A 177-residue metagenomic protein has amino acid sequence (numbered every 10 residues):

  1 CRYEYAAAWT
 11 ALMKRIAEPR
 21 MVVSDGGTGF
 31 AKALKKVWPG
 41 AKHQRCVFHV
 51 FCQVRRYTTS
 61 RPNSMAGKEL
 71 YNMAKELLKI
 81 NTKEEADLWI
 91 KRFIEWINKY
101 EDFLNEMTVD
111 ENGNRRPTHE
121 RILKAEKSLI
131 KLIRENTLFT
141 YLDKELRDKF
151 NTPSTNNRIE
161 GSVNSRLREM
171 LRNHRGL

Functional and structural regions predicted by a protein language model:
C1-S24, T28, K32-G40, E135 (+1 more regions): RNase H-like nuclease fold core
R2-Y5, C46, T82, R175-L177: General structural signal for secondary-structure boundaries
A6-A11, A17, A31-A33, A41 (+5 more regions): A sequence-composition feature that detects small, non-aromatic residues
A7-W9, M13, R61, K75 (+2 more regions): Generic alpha-helical secondary structure signal
M21, D25-T28, K32-A74: Conserved beta-strand -> loop -> alpha-helix junction used to position metal-binding or nucleic-acid-contacting
S24, A31, N72-L177: Acidic/histidine-rich catalytic cores and adjacent linkers of DNA breakage/strand-transfer/modification proteins
